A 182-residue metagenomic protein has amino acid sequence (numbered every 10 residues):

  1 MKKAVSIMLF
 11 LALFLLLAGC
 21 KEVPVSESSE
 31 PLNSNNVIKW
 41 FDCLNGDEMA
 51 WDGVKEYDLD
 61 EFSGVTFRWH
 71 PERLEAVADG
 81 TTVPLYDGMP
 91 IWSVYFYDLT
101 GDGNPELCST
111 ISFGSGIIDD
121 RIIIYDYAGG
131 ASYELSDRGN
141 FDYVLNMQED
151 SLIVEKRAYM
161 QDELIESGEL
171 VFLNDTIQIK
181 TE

Functional and structural regions predicted by a protein language model:
M1-V5: Positively charged n-region of N-terminal signal peptides that target proteins for export
M8-L16: Bacterial N-terminal signal peptides
L16-F62, S132-E182: Acidic, small-residue rich beta-repeat scaffolds with periodic aromatic anchors
H70-D87, I122-D137, E166-E182: Surface-exposed loop/turn elements that mediate protein-protein interactions on large endomembrane-trafficking
P84-S93, G139-N146: Repeat-based blade/solenoid architectures
Y95-L99: Calcium-binding motifs, dominated by EF-hand helix-loop-helix domains
T100-S112, L152-I153: Acidic/hydrophobic-patterned starts of short beta strands in beta-sheet-rich repeat architectures
S112-G116, Y159-Q161: Short glycine/acidic-enriched loop and turn motifs that connect beta-strands
